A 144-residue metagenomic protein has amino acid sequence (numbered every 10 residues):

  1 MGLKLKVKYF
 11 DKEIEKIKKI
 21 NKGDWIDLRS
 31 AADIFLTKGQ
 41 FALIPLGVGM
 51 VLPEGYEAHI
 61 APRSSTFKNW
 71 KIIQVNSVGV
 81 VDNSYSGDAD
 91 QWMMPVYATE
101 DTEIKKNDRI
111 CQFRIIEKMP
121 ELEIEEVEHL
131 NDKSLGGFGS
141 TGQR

Functional and structural regions predicted by a protein language model:
M1-R144: DUTPase catalytic domain/fold
